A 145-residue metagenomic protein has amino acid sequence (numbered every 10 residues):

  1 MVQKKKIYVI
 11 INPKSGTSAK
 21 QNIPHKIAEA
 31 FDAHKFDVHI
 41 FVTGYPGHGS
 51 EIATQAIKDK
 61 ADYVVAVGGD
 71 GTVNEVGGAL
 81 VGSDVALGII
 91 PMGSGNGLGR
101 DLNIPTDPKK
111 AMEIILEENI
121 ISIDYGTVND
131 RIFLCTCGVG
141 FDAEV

Functional and structural regions predicted by a protein language model:
M1-V64: ATP/NTP phosphate-donor binding region
S15, V73, S94: Short, glycine/acidic-enriched loop or turn micro-motifs at the edges of active sites
I27, G49, V76, L98-G99 (+1 more regions): Hydrophobic packing residues within well-ordered alpha-helices of enzyme cores
A33-H34, G82-A86, M92-V145: Catalytic core of DAGKc-family lipid kinases
V38, V64-V65, V76, L87: Hydrophobic packing within well-folded, soluble alpha/beta domains
S50-T54, N74-E75, I120-I121: A generic local structural motif
A66-G71: N-terminal glycine-rich "phosphate-gripper" loop used for MgATP/nucleotide binding and carboxylate activation
T72-V85: Short Gly/Thr/Asp-enriched flexible loops that form oxyanion-binding sites at enzyme active sites
